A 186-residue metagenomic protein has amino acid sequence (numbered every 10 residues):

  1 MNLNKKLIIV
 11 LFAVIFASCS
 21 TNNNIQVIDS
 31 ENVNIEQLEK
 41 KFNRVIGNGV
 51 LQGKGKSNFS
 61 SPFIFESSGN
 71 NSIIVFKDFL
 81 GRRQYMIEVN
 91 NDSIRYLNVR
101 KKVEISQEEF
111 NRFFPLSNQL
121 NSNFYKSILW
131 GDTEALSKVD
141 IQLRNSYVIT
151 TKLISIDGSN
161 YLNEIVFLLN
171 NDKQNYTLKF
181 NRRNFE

Functional and structural regions predicted by a protein language model:
M1-I8: Bacterial N-terminal signal peptides that target proteins for export
I15-S18: C-terminal motif of bacterial Sec signal peptides marking the signal peptidase cleavage site
S20-N23: Bacterial signal peptide processing site
E36-K56: A short, Trp-centered hydrophobic/proline-enriched beta-strand micro-motif
K41-N48, G69-I73, K138, S159-V166: Short, hydrophobic/aromatic-rich segments at coil-to-beta transitions
K54-N58, K77-M86, D172-Q174: Solvent-exposed loop/turn segments connecting transmembrane beta-strands in outer-membrane beta-barrel proteins
S72-N123: An acidic-aromatic
W130-E186: Gly/Pro-enriched, hydrophobic low-complexity segments that function as extracytoplasmic propeptides/linkers
